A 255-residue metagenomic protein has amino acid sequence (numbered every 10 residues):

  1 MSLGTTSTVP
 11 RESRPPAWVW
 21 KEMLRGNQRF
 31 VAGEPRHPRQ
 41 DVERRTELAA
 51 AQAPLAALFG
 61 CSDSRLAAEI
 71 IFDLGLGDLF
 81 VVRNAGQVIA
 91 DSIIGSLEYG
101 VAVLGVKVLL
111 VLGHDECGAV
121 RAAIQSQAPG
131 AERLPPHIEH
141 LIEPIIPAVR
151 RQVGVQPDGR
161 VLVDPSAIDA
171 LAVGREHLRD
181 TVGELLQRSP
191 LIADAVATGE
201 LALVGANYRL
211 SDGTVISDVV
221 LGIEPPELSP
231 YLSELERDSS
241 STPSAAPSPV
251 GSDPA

Functional and structural regions predicted by a protein language model:
S2-A50, G77, G86-K107, G118-A255: Divalent-metal-activated hydrolytic enzyme cores
A49, C61, E69: N-terminal active-site beta-alpha-beta segment that forms phosphate/nucleotide-binding and substrate-recognition loops
A51-P54, D63-R65: Short, flexible loop/turn motifs enriched in small residues
A53-A56, L79: A common structural microfeature
G60-R65, A85-V88, H114-C117: Short glycine-enriched loops at secondary-structure junctions
R65-V82: Catalytic core of membrane glycerolipid acyltransferases/transacylases, capturing the structured, soluble-facing
V111: Conserved functional hotspot residues or short segments at active or partner-binding sites across diverse domains
